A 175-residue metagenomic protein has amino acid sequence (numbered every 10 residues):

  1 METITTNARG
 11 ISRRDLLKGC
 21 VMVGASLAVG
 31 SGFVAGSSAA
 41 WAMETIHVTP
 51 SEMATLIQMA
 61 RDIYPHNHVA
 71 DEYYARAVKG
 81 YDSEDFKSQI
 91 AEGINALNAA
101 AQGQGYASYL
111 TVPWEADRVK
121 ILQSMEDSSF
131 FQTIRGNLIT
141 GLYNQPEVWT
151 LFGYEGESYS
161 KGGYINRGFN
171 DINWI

Functional and structural regions predicted by a protein language model:
M1-I11: N-terminal secretory signal peptides
E2, T55-Q58, E72-I175: Mature-region segments of soluble proteins
N7, E44, Y106-S108: Residues marking the start of alpha-helices
G10-R14, G30-Y64: C-terminal segment of N-terminal export signals and the immediately downstream linker at the start of the mature
I11-S37, P113, I134: N-terminal export leaders
V21, A60-Y64, N98: Short amphipathic alpha-helical segments enriched in leucine
H66-E72: Post-signal-peptide N-terminal segment of Sec-exported extracytoplasmic proteins
